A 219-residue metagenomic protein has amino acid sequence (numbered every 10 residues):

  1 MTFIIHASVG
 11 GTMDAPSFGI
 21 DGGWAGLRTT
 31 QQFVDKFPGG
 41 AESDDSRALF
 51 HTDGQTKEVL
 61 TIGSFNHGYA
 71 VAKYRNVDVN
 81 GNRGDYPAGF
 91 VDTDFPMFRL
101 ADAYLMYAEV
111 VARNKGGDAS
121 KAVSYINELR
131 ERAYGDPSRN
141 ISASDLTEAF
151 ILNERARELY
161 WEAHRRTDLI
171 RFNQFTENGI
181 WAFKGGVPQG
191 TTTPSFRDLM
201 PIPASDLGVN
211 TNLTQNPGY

Functional and structural regions predicted by a protein language model:
M1, S46, A72, I126 (+1 more regions): A broad, low-specificity signal marking well-ordered, structured residues that form hydrophobic/aromatic
M1-A25, F90, D94-F95, R130 (+1 more regions): Long, intrinsically disordered, low-complexity segments
T12-D14, I20, L27, P38 (+4 more regions): A ubiquitous, low-specificity "background" feature that marks scattered single residues across proteins without
T29-L100: Flexible, polar/acidic helix-loop-strand segments at domain edges
T30, A119, P203: Residue-level signal for threonine
D35, G54, N80-N82, M106 (+4 more regions): Enrichment for repetitive, rod-forming helical segments
D45, D94-L129, E148-E162, L169: Extended, hydrophobic/aromatic-rich amphipathic alpha-helical segments that build helical scaffolds
